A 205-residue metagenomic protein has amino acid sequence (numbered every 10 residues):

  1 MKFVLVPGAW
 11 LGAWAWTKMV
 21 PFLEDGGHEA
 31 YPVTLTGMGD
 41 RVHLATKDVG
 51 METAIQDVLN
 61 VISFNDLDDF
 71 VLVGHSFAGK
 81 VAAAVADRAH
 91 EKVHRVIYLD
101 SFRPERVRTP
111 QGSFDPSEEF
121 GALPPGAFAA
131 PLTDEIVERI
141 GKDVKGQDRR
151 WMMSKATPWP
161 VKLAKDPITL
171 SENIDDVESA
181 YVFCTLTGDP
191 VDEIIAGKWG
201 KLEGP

Functional and structural regions predicted by a protein language model:
K2-V42: Conserved HGGG/HGGXW glycine-rich cap/lid loop of the alpha/beta-hydrolase fold
K18, A84-R88: Active-site signature of alpha/beta-hydrolase-fold catalytic machinery across serine- and Asp/Cys-nucleophile hydrolases
E29, G37-V71, D87-R88, S113-E118: Active-site loop/oxyanion-hole signature of alpha/beta-hydrolase fold enzymes
T34, V71, H94-I97: Residue in the alpha/beta-hydrolase core beta-strand immediately N-terminal to the catalytic nucleophile
K47, D87-V93, I97-D134, L163 (+1 more regions): Flexible "cap/lid" loop of the alpha/beta hydrolase fold
V73-A78, A82: Gly/Ala-rich beta-loop-alpha elbow adjacent to hydrolase catalytic centers
A129-D176: Conserved alpha/beta-hydrolase catalytic His-Asp/Glu region
T157-P205: Conserved serine/cysteine hydrolase catalytic core
